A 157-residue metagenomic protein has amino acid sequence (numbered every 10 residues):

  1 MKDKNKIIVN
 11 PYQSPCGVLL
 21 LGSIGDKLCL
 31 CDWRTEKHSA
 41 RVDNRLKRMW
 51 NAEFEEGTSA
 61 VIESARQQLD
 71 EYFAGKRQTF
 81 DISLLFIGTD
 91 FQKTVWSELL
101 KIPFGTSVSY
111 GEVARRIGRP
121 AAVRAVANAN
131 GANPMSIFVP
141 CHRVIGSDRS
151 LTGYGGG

Functional and structural regions predicted by a protein language model:
M1-A121: Basic nucleic-acid-binding alpha-helical/helix-turn surface characteristic of O6-alkylguanine DNA
A121-G157: Short glycine/serine-rich loop segments
